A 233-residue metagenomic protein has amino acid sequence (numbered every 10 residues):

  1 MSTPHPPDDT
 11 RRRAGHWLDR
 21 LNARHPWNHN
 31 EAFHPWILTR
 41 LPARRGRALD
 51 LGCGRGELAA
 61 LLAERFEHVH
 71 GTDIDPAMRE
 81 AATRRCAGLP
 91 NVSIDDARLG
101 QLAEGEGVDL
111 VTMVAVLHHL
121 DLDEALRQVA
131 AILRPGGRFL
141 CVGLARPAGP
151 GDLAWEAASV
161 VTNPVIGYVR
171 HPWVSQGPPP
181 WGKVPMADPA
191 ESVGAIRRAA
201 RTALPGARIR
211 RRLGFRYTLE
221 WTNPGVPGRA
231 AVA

Functional and structural regions predicted by a protein language model:
N28-G46: Conserved alpha-helix/loop element of class I SAM-dependent methyltransferases that forms part of the SAM/SAH-binding
G46-G52: Conserved class I S-adenosyl-L-methionine
R55-E57, L61-Q101: Class I SAM-dependent methyltransferase SAM/SAH-binding core
T112: A conserved beta-strand element that flanks and buttresses the S-adenosyl-L-methionine
L120-V129: A short, conserved alpha-helix within the catalytic core of class I
G136-G143: Conserved beta-strand signature within the Rossmann-like core of class I S-adenosyl-L-methionine
R146-A199: C-terminal alpha-helical "lid/dimerization" subdomain adjacent to the S-adenosyl-L-methionine
M186-R229: Conserved Class I S-adenosyl-L-methionine
